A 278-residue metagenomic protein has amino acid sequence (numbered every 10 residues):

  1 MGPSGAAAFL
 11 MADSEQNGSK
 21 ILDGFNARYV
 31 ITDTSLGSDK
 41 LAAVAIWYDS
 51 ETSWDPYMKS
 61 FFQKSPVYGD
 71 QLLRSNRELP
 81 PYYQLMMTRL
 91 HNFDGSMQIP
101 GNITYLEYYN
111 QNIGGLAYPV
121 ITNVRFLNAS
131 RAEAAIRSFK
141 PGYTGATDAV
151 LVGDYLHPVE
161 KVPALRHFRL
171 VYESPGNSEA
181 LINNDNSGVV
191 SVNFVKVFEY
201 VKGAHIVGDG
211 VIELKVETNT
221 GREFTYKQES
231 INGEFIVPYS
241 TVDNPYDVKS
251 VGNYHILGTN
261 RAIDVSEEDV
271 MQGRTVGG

Functional and structural regions predicted by a protein language model:
M1-G278: Extracytoplasmic
